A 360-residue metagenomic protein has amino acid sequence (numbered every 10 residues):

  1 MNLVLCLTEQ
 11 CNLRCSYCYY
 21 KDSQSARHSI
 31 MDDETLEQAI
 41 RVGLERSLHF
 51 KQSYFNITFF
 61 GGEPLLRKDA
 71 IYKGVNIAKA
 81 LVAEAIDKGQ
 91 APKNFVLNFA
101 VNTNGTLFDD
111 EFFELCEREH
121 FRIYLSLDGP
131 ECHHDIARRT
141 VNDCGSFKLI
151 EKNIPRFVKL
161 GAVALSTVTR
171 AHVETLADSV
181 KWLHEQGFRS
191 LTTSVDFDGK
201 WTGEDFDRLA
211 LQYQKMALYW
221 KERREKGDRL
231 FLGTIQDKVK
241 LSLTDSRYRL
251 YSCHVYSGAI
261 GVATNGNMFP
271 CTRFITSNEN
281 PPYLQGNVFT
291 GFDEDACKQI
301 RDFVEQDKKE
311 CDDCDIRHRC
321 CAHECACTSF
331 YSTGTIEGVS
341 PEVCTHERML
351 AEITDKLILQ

Functional and structural regions predicted by a protein language model:
N2-E34: Canonical Radical SAM [4Fe-4S] cluster-binding loop centered on the CxxxCxxC motif and its immediate flanking residues
C11, C15, F59, G266: Conserved, mostly hydrophobic/aromatic
I40-T58, R67-D196: Radical SAM/AdoMet-radical enzyme domain recognition
C132-A137, S190-L209, F231-T244, F269 (+1 more regions): Flexible glycine/acidic-rich beta-alpha junction loops that bind and position SAM and/or redox cofactors in anaerobic
L211-S242, R273-C321: C-terminal accessory region of radical SAM enzymes
C253-Y256: Short, small/polar residue-rich loop motifs at catalytic or cofactor-binding pockets
N265, Q306-Q360: Radical SAM enzyme core and accessory elements
